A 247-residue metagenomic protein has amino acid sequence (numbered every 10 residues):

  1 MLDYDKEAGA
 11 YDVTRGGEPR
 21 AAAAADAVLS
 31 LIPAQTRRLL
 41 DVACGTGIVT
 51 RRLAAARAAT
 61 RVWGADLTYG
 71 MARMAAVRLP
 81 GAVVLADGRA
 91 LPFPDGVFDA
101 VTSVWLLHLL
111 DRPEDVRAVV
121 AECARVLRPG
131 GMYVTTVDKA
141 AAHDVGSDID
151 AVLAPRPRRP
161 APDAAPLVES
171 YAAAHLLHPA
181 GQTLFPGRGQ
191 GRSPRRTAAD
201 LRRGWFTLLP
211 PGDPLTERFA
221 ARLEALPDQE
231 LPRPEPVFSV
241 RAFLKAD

Functional and structural regions predicted by a protein language model:
M1-T36, I48-R52, M71-M74, A141-A142 (+1 more regions): Conserved class I S-adenosyl-L-methionine
R38-V42, T46-A90: Class I SAM-dependent methyltransferase SAM/SAH-binding core
R89-V101: A short acidic, Gly/Pro-enriched loop at the edge of an enzyme's catalytic core that lines a small-molecule cofactor
A100-E114: A short SAM/SAH-binding and catalytic strip from SAM-dependent methyltransferases
R117-P129: A short glycine-rich, Lys/Arg-flanked "PGG" loop and its adjoining helix->strand segment in the class I
M132-P162: Conserved class I S-adenosyl-L-methionine
P160-H175: Short alpha-helix
H178-D247: Conserved Class I S-adenosyl-L-methionine
